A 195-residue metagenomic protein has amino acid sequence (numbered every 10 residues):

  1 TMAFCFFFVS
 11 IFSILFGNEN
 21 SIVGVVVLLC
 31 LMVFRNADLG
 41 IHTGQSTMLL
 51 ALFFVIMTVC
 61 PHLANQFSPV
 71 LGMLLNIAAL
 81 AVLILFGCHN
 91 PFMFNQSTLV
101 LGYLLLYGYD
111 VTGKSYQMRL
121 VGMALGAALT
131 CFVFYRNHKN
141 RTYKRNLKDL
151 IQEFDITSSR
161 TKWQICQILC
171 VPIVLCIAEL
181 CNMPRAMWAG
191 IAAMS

Functional and structural regions predicted by a protein language model:
T1-S195: Alpha-helical transmembrane segments and their membrane-interface boundaries that form or gate the permeation pathway
